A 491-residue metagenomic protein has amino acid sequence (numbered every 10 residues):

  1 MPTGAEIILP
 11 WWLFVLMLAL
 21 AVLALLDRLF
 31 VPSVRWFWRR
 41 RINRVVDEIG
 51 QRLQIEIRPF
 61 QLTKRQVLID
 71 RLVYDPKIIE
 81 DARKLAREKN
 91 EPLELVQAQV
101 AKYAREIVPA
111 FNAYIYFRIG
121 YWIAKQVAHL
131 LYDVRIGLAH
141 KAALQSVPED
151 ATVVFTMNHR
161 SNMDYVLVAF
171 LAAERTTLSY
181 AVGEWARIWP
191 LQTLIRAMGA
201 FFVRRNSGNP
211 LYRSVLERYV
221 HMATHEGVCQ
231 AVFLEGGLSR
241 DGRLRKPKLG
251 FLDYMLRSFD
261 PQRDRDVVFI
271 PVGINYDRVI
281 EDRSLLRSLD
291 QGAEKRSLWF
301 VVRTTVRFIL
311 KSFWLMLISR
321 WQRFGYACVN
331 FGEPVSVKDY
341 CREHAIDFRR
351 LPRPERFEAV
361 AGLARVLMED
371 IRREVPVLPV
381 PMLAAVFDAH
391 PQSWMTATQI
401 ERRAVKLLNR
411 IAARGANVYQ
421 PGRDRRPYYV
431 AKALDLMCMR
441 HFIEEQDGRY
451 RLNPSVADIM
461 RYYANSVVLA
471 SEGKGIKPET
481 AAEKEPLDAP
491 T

Functional and structural regions predicted by a protein language model:
M1-A231, G236-T491: Membrane-interfacial terminal anchoring regions of lipid-handling membrane enzymes
